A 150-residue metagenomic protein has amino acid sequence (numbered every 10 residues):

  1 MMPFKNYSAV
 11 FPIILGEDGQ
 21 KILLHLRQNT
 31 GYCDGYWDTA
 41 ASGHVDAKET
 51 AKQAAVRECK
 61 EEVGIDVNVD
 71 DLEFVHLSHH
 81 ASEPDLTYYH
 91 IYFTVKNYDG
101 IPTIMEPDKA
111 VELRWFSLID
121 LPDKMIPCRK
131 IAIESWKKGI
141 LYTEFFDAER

Functional and structural regions predicted by a protein language model:
M1-L23, H44, V75-L77, T94: Conserved N-terminal beta-strand and adjoining loop/helix that marks the start of the Nudix/MutT-like hydrolase domain
Y7, Y36-A40, V69, L86-H90: Short connector loops at helix/strand junctions that flank enzyme active sites, especially segments positioning acidic
S8, D18, S78-P102, S135-K137: Active-site-adjacent beta-strand/loop module that shapes the phosphate/pyrophosphate-binding cleft
I14, L26, Y92-K96, W115-S117: Short, well-ordered beta-strand micro-motif
Q20-R57, R150: Conserved Nudix-box catalytic region and its N-terminal flanking loop in Nudix hydrolases and closely related
D66-H76: A short coil-to-beta-strand element that immediately follows conserved catalytic motifs
T94, I104-K137: NUDIX/MutT-family hydrolases
I131-R150: Charged phosphate-binding loop/patch that engages nucleotide di/tri-phosphates or the phosphate backbone of nucleic
